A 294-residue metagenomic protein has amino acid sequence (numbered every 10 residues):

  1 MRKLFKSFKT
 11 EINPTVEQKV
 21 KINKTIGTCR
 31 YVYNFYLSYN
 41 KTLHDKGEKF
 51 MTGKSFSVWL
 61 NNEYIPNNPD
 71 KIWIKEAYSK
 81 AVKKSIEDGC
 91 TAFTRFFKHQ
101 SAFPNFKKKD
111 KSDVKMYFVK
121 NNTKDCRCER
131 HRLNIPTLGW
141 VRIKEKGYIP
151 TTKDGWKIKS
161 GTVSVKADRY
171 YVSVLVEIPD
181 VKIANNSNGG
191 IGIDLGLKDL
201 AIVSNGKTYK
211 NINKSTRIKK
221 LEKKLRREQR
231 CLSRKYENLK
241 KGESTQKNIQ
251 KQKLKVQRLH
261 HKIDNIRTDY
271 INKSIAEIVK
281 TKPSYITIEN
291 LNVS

Functional and structural regions predicted by a protein language model:
M1-R2, K146, I183: Short aromatic-glycine motifs in intrinsically disordered, low-complexity regions
M1-V82: Gly/serine-rich nucleotide phosphate-binding loop at the start of the catalytic core of nucleotide/ADP-ribose-handling
K6, T151-D154, K166-S294: Positively charged, helix-rich recognition surfaces that bind polyanionic ligands
F8-I12, V141-E145, Y209-I212: Generic detection of short hydrophobic beta-strand segments and adjacent strand-loop junctions
V16, V20-N34, S38, K83 (+7 more regions): A broad, structural surface signal
K19-I26, R30, K75-I86, S215-I218 (+5 more regions): Generic detection of long, well-ordered alpha-helical segments
Y33-N40, H44, F93-Q100, D199 (+2 more regions): A generic secondary-structure signal for well-formed alpha-helical elements
S55-R169: Acidic carboxylate diad motif detector
